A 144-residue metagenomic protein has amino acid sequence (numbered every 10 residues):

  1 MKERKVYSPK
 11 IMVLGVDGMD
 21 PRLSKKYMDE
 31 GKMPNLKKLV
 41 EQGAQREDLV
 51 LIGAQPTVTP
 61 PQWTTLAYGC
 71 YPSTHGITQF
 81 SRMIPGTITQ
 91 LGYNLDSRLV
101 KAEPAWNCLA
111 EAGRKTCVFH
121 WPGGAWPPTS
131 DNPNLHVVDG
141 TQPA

Functional and structural regions predicted by a protein language model:
K2-K10, G18-A144: Active-site nucleophile/metal-coordination loop of metallo-enzymes that catalyze phosphate/sulfate and related
